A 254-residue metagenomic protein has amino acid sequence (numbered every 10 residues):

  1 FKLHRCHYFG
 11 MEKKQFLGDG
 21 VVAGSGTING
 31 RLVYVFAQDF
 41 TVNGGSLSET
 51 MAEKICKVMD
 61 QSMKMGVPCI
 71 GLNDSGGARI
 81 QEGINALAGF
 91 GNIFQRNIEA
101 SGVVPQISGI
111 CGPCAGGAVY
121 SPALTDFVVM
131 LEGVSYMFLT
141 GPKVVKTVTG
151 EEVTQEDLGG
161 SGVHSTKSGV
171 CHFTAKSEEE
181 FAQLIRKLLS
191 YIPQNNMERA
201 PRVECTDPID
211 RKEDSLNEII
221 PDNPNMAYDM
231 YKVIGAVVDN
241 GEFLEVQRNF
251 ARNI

Functional and structural regions predicted by a protein language model:
F1-I107, P113, A118-Y120, L124-V144 (+1 more regions): Terminal-region recognition feature
